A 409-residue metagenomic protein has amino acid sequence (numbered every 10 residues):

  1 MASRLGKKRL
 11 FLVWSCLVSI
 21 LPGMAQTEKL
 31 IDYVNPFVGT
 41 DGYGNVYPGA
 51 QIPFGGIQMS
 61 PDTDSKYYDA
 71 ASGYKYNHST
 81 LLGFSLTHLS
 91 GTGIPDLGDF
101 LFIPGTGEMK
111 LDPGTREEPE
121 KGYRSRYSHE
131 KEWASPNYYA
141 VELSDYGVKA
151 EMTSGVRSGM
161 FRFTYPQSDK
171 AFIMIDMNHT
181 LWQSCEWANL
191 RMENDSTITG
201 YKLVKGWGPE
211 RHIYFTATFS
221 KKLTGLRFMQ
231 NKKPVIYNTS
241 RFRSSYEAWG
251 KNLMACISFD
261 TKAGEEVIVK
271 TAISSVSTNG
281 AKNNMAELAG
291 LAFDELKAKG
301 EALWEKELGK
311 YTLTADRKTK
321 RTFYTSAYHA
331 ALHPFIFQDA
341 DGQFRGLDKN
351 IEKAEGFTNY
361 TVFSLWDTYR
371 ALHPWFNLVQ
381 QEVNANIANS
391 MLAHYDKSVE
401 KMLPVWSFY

Functional and structural regions predicted by a protein language model:
M1-T27: Bacterial Sec-dependent N-terminal signal peptides
Q26-Y409: Accessory carbohydrate-recognition regions in carbohydrate-active enzymes
